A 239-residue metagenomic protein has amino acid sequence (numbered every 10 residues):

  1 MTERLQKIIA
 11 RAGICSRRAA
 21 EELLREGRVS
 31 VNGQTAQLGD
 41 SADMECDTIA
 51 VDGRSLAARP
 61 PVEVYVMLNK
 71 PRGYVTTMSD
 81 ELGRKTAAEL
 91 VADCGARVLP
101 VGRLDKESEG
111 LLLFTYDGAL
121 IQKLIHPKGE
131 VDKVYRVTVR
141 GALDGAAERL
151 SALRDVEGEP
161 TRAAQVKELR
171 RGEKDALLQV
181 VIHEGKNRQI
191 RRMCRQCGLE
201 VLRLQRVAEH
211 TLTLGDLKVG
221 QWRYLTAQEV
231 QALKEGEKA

Functional and structural regions predicted by a protein language model:
T2-A239: Basic, flexible Lys/Arg- and Gly-enriched helix-loop patches that mediate nucleic-acid binding at interfaces with rRNA
